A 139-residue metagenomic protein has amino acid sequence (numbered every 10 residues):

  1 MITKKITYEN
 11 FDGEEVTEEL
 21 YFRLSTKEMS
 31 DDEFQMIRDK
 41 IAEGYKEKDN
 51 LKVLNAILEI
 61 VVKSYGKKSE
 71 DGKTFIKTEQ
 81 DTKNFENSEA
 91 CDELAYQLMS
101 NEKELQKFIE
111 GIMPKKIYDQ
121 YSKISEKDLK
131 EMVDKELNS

Functional and structural regions predicted by a protein language model:
M1-N50: Short N-terminal mixed-charge amphipathic segments
Y8, Y21, Y45, Y65 (+2 more regions): Sequence-level detector for tyrosine residue identity
K40-K68: Compositionally biased, intrinsically disordered linkers/stalks adjacent to structured regions
D71-S139: C-terminal charged interaction modules
